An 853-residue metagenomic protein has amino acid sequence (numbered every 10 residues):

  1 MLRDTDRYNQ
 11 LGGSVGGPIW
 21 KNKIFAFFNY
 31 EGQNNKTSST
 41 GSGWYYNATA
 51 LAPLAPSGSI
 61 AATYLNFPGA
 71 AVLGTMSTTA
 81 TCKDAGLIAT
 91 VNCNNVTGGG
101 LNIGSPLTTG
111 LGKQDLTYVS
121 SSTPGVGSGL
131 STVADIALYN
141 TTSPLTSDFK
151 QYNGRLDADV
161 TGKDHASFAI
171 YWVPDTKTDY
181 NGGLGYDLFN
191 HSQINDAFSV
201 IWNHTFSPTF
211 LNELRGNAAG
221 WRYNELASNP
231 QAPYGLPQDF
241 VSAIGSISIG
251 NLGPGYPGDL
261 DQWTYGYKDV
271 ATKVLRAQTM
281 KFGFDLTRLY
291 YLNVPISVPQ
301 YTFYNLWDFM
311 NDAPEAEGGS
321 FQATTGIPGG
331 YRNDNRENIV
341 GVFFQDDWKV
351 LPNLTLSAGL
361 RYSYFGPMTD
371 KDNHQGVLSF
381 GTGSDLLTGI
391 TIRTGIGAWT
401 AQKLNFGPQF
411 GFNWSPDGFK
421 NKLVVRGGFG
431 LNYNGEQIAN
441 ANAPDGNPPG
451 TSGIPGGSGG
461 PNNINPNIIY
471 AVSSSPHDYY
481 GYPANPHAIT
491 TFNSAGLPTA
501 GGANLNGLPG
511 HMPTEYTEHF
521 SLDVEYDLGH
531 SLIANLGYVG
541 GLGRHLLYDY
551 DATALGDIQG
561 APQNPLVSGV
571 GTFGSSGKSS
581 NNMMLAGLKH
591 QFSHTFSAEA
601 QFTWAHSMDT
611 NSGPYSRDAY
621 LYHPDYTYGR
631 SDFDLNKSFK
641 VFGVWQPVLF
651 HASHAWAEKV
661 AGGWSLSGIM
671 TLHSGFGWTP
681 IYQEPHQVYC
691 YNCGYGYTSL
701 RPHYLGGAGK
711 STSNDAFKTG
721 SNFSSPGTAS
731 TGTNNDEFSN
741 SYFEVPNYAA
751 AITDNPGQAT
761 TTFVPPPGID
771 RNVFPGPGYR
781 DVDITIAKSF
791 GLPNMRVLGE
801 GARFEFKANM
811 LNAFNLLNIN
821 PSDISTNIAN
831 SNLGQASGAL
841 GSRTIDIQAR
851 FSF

Functional and structural regions predicted by a protein language model:
M1-I194, F206-P208, G220-N224, A232-S246 (+4 more regions): Acidic, glycine-rich flexible loop segments
R7, N353, F365-P367, P486-F520 (+1 more regions): Short, solvent-exposed micro-motifs at the edges of structured domains
N9-G13, K150-G154, I194-V200, G216 (+11 more regions): Hydrophobic, lipid-facing positions within transmembrane beta-strands of outer-membrane proteins
G17-I19, A158-V160, H204, T272-L275 (+11 more regions): Residue-level signature of outer-membrane beta-barrel architecture
K23-I24, K163-A166, T209-N212, Q278-M280 (+5 more regions): Repeated loop/turn-to-beta-strand initiation elements of outer-membrane beta-barrel proteins
P53-L138, Q238-L252, D308-P328, G456-N506 (+2 more regions): Flexible glycine-rich, low-complexity coil/linker segments exposed to the extracellular/periplasmic environment
A61, L65, A80, P233-L236 (+6 more regions): Solvent-exposed loop/turn elements at secondary-structure boundaries
L145-Q345, T382, T388-G389: Replace "related TpsB outer-membrane translocases also match" with "some related outer-membrane beta-barrels such as
